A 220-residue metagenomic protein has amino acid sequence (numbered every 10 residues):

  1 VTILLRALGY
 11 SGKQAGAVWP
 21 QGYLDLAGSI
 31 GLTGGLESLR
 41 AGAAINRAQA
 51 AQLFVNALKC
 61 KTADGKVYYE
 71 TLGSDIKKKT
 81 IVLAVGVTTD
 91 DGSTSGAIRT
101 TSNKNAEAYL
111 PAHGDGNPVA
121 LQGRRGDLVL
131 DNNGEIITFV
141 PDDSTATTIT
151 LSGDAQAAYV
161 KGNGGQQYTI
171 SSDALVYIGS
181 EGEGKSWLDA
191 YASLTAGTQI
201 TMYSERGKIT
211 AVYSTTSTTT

Functional and structural regions predicted by a protein language model:
V1-G164, S186-D189: N-terminal propeptides
G34, S93, I170-S172, T210-V212: Generic structural signal for alpha-helix starts
T62, T215-T220: Serine/threonine-rich low-complexity intrinsically disordered regions
E107-Y109, Q166-L175: A short macromolecule-binding patch
H113, D173-W187: A cross-kingdom feature marking solvent-exposed beta-strand/loop segments within repeated, beta-rich binding/scaffold
N132-G134, D142-S144, A192-S217: Active-site-adjacent structural elements in enzyme catalytic domains
Y159, S172-L175, T219: Acidic Ser/Thr/Pro-rich low-complexity disordered segments that often serve as glycosylated linkers/stalks around
